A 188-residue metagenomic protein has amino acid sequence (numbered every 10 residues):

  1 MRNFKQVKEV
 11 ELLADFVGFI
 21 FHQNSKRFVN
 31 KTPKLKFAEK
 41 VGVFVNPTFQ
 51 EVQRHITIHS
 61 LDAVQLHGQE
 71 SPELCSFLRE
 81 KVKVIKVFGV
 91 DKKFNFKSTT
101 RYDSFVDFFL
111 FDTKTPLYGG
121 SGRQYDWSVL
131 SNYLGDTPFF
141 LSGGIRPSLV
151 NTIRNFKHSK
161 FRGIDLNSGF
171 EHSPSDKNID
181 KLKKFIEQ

Functional and structural regions predicted by a protein language model:
M1-Q188: Conserved N-terminal beta1-alpha1 strand-loop-helix module at the mouth
